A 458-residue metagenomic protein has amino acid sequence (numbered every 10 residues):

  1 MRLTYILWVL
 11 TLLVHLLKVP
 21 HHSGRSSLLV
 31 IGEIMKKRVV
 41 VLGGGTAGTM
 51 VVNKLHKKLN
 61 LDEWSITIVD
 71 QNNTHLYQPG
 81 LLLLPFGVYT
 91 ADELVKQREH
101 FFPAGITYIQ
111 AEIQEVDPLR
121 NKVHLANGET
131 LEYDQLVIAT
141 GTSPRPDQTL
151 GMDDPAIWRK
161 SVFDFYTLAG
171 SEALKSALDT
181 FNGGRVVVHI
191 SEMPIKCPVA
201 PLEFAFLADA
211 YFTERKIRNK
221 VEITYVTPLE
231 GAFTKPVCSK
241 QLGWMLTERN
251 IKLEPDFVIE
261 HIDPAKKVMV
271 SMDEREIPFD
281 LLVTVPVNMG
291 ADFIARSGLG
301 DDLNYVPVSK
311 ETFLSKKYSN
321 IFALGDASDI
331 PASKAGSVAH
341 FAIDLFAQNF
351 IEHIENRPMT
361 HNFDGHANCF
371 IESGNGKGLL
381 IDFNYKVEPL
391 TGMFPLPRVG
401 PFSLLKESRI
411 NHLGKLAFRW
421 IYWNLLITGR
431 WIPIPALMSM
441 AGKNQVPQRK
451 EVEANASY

Functional and structural regions predicted by a protein language model:
L28-K37, I106-E203, L207-K216, V283: FAD-binding core/adjacent interface of flavoenzyme oxidoreductases
M35-T107, E192-P236: Beta1-alpha1 glycine-rich phosphate/pyrophosphate-binding loop at the start of Rossmann-like nucleotide-binding domains
A47, G141-P144, N288-G290: Short glycine-rich anion-binding loops that position phosphate/pyrophosphate groups of nucleotides and phosphorylated
L61-S65, I106-E115, L131, T213-Y305 (+1 more regions): A Rossmann-like FAD-binding core segment of flavoenzymes
D154-N182, E276-D344, I351: FAD-site-proximal beta/loop scaffold in flavoenzymes
A339-G365: Internal hydrophobic alpha-helix adjacent to the cofactor/substrate pocket in enzyme cavities
L380-Y458: C-terminal auxiliary extensions adjacent to catalytic cores
